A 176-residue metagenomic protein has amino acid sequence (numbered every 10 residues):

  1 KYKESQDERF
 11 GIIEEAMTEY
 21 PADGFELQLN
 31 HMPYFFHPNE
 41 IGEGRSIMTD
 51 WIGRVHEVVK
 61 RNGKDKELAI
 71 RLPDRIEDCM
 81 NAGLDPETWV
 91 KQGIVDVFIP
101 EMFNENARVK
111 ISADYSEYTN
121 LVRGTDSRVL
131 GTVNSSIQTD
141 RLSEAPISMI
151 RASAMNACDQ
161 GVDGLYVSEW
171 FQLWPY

Functional and structural regions predicted by a protein language model:
K1-Y176: Glycan-processing catalytic domains of CAZymes
